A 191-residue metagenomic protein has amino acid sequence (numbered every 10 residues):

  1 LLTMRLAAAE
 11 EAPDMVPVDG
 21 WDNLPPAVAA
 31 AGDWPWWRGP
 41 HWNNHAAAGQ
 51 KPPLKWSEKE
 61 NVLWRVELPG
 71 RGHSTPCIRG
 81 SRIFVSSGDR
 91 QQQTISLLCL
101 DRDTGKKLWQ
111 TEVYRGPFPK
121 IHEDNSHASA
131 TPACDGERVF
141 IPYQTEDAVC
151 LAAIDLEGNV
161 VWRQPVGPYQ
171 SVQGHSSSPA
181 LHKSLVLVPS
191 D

Functional and structural regions predicted by a protein language model:
L1-D191: Noncatalytic, solvent-exposed loop/strand surfaces of beta-propeller-type extracellular/periplasmic domains
